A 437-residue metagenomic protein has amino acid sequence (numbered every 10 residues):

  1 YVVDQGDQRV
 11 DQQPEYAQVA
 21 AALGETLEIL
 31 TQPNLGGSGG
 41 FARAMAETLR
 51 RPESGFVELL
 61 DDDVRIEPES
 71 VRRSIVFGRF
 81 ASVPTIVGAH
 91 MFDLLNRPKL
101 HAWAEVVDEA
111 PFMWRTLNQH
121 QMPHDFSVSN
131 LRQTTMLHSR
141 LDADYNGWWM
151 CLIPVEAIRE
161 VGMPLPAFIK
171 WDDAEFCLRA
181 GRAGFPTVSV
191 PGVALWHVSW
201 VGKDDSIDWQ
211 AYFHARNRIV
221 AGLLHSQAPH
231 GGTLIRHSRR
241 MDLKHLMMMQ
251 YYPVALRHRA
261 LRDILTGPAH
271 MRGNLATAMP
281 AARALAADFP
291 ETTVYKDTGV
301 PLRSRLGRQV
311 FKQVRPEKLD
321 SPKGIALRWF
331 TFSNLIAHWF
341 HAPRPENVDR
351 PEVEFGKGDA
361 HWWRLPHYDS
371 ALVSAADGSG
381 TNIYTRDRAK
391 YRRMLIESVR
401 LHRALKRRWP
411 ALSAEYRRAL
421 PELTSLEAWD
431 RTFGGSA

Functional and structural regions predicted by a protein language model:
Y1-L30: Acidic donor-binding segment of Leloir-type glycosyltransferases
Q32-R50: Glycine-rich, basic loop-to-helix element that forms the pyrophosphate-binding segment of sugar-nucleotide handling
R50, P68-L117: Conserved donor NDP-sugar-binding/catalytic core segment of glycosyltransferases
P52-R65: Short beta-strand-to-loop acidic/aromatic patch adjacent to the donor-nucleotide binding site
N118-M150: A recurrent flexible, glycine/aromatic-enriched loop bordering the glycosyltransferase active site that acts as
D142, N146-M150, R159-L178, G184-A194 (+1 more regions): Donor nucleotide-sugar recognition loop
P186, H197-H214, Y252, L256: Nucleotide-sugar-dependent glycosyltransferase catalytic core
R216-A437: Terminal low-complexity segments of carbohydrate-biosynthetic enzymes
